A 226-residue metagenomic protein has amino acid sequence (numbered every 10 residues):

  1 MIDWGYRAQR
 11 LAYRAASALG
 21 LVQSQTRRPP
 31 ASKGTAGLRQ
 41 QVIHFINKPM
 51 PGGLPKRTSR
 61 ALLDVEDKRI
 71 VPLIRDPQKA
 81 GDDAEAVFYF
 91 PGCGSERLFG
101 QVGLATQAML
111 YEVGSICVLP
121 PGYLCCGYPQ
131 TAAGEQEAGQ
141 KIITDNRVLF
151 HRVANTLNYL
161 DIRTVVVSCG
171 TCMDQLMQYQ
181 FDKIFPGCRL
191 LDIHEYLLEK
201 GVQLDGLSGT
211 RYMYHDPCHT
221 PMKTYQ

Functional and structural regions predicted by a protein language model:
M1-Q226: Iron-sulfur cluster-binding electron-transfer modules in prokaryotic oxidoreductases
